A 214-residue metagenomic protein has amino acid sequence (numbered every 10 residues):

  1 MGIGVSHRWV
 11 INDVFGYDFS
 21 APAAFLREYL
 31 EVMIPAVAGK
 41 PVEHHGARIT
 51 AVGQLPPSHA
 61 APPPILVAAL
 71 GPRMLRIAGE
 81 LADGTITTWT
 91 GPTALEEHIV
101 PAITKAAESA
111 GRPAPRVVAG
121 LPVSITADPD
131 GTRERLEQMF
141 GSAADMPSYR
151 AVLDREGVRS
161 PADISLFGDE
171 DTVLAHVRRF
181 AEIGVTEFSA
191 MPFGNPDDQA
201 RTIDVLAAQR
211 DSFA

Functional and structural regions predicted by a protein language model:
M1-A214: Active-site-adjacent structural elements that line small-molecule/cofactor binding pockets in enzymes
